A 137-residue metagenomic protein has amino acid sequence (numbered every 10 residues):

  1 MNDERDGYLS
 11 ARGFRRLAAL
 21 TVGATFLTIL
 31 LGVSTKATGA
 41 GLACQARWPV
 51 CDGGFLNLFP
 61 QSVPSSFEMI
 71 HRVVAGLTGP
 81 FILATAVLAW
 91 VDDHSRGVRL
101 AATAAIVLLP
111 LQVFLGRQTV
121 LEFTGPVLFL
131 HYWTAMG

Functional and structural regions predicted by a protein language model:
M1-G137: Polytopic transmembrane helical bundles with strong interfacial aromatic enrichment
